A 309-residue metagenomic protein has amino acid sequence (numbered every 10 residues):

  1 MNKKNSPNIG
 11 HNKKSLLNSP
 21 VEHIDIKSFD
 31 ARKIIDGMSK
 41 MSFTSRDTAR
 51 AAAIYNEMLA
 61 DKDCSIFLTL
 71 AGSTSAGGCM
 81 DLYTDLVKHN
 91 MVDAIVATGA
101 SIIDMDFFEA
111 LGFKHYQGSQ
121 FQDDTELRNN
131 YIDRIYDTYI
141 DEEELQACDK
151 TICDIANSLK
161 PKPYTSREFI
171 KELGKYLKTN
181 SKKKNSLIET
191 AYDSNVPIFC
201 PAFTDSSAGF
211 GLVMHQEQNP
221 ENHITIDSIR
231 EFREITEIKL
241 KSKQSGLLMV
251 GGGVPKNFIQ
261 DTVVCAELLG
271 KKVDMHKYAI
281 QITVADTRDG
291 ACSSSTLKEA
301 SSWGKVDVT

Functional and structural regions predicted by a protein language model:
N2-A52, N56-L59: N-terminal glycine-rich anion-binding loop in soluble enzyme alpha/beta folds
N2-S19, Q244, L268-T309: C-terminal functional extensions of proteins
A52-S65, T190-Y192, E237-Q244: Glycine-rich phosphate/diphosphate-binding loops that line cofactor/substrate pockets in enzymes
I66-S75, I95, F199-F203, H223-C292: Glycine-rich anion-binding loop/nest that anchors nucleotide
G78-D81, D106-G112, G209-M214, I259-T262 (+1 more regions): Short acidic, glycine/serine/threonine-rich loops at helix termini
C79, Y83-C148: A generic, well-ordered mixed alpha/beta core segment in the N-terminal half of proteins
L82-K88, M214-Q218, V263-G270, S295-E299: Short, solvent-exposed amphipathic alpha-helical segments in soluble enzyme and RNA/protein-processing domains
E126-A208: Ligand-binding beta-strand-loop-alpha-helix segment within the catalytic cores of soluble metabolic enzymes
